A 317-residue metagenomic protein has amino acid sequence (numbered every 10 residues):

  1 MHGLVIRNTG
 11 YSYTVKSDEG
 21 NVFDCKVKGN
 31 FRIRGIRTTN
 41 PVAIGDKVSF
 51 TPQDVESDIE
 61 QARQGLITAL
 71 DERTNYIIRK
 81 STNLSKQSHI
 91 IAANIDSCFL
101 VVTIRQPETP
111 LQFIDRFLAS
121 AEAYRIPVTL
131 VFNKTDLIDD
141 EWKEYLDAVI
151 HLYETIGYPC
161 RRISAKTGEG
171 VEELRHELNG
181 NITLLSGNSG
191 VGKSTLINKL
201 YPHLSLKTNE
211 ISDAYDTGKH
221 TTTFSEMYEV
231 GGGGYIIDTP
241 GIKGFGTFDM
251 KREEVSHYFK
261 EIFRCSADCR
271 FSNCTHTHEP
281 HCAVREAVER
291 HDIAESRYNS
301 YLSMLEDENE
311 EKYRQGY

Functional and structural regions predicted by a protein language model:
M1-G10, R79: Structural detector for short beta-strands of small beta-barrel domains
Y11, R37-Q64, D71-I91, S97 (+3 more regions): Helix-rich effector regions associated with P-loop NTPase G domains
Y13-S17, C25, F50, I67: SH3/SH3-like beta-barrel fold
V22-N40: Beta-strand/loop nucleic-acid-binding surfaces
N94-V102, R125-T135, G157-R162: Conserved beta-strand/loop subsegment of P-loop NTPase cores
Q112-P127: Histidine-anchored nucleotide/phosphate-binding helix
L137-V191: Canonical P-loop GTPase G-domain recognition
